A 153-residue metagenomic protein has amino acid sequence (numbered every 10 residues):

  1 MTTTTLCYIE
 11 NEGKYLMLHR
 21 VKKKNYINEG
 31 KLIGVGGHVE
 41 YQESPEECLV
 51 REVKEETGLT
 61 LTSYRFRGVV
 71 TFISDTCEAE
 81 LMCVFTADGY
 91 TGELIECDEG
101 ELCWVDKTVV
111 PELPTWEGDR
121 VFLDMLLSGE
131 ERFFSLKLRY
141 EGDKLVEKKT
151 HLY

Functional and structural regions predicted by a protein language model:
M1-M17: Conserved N-terminal beta-strand and adjoining loop/helix that marks the start of the Nudix/MutT-like hydrolase domain
K14-L16, V21-N25, R51-E55, L59: Recognition helices and adjacent regulatory flanks at domain boundaries
E29-L32: A positional/architectural concept
G34-G36: Thr-Gly-centered strand-to-loop micro-motif
V39-T62, F72-M125, K148-Y153: Unchanged
S128-Y153: Charged phosphate-binding loop/patch that engages nucleotide di/tri-phosphates or the phosphate backbone of nucleic
